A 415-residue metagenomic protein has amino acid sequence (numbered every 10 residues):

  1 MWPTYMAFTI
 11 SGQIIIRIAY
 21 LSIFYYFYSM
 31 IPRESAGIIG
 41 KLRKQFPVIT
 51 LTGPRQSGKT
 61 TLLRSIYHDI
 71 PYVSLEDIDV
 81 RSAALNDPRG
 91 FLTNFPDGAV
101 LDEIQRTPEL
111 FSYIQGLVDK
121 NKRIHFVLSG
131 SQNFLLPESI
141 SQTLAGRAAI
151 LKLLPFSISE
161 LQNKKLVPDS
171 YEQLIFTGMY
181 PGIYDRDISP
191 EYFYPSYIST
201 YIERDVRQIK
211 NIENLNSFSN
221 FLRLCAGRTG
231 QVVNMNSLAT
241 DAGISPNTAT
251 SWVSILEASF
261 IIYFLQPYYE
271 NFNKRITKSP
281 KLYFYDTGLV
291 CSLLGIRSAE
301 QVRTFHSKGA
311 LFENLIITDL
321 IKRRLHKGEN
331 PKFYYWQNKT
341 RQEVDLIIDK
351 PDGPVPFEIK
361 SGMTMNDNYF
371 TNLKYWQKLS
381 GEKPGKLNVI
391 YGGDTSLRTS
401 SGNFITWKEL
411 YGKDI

Functional and structural regions predicted by a protein language model:
W2, A7, G12, S131-N133 (+3 more regions): Interdomain motor-coupling "hinge/lid" segment immediately C-terminal to the ATP-binding subdomain of NTP-driven enzymes
M30-L42: Pre-Walker A adenine-sensing motif
L51: Hydrophobic anchor at the beta1->P-loop junction of P-loop NTPases
K59: Conserved lysine of the Walker
L62: Hydrophobic positions on the alpha1 helix immediately C-terminal to the Walker A/P-loop
L85-V127: Conserved nucleotide-sensing/catalytic segment adjacent to the nucleotide-binding pocket in NTP-handling enzymes
D187-P354: Accessory nucleic acid-recognition modules appended to NTPase machines
G392-I415: Domain-level recognition of nuclease-like catalytic cores that cleave nucleotide substrates
